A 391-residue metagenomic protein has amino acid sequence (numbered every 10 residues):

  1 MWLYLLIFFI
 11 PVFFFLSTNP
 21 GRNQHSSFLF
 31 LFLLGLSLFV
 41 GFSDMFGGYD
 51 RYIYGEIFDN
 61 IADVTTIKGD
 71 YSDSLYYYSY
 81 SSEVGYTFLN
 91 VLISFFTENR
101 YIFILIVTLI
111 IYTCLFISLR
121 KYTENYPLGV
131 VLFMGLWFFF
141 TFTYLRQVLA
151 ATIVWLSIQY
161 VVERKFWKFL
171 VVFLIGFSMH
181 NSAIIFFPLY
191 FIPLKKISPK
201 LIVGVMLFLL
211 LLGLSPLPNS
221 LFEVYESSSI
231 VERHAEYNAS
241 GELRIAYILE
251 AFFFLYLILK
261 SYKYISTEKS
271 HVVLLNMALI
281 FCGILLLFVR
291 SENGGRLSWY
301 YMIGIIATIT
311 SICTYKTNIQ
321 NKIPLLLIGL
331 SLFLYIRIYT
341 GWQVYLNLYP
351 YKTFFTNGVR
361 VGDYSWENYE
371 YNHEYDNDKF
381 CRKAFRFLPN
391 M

Functional and structural regions predicted by a protein language model:
M1-M391: Terminal, non-globular segments
